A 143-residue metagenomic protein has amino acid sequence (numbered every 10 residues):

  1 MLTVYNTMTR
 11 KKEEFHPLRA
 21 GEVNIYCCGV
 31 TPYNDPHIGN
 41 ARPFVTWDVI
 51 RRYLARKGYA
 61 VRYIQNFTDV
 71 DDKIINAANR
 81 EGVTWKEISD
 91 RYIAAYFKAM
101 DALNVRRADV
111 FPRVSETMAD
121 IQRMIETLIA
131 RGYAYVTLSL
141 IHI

Functional and structural regions predicted by a protein language model:
M1-H142: NTP-dependent nucleotidyl-transfer catalytic core
